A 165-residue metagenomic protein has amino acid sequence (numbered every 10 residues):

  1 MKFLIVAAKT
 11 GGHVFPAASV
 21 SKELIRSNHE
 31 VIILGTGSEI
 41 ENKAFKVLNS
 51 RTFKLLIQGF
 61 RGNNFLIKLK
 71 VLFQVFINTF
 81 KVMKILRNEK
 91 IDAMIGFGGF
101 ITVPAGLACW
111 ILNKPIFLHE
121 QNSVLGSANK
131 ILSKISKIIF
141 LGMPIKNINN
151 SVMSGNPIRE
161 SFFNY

Functional and structural regions predicted by a protein language model:
K2, E30, S50-R51, W110-Y165: Active-site-proximal region of nucleotide-activated glycan assembly enzymes, centered on histidine/acidic-rich loops
K2, V82-I101, P115-H119: Short N-terminal targeting/anchoring amphipathic segment
F3-A8, I25-Q74, S154: Conserved nucleotide-sugar phosphate-binding/catalytic loop shared by glycosyltransferases and other
I5-A18: A short, glycine/small-residue-rich beta-strand->loop->alpha-helix junction that serves as a flexible
E23, A44, A108-C109, I131-L132: Hydrophobic/aromatic ligand-binding patch that stacks against planar heteroaromatic rings of cofactors or nucleotides
T36-E39, G99-I101, E120-V124, I145: Short beta->alpha connector loops
E39-K43, I91-L112: An aromatic- and histidine-rich active-site surface loop
F60, N64-A93, I111: An amphipathic, basic-hydrophobic alpha-helix
